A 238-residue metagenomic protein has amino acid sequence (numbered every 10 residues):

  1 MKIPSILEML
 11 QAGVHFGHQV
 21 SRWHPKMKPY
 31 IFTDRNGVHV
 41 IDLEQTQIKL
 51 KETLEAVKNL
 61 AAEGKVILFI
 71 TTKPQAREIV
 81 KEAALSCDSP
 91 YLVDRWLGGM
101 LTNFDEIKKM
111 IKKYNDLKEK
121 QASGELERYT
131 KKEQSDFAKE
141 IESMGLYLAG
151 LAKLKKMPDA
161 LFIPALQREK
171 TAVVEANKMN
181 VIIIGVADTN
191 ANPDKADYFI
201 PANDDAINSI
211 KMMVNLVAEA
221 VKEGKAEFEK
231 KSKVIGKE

Functional and structural regions predicted by a protein language model:
M1-K65, T72-Q121, K131-Q134, L154 (+1 more regions): N-terminal cationic and glycine-rich segments that engage phosphates or anionic surfaces
G13, F69, L161, M213: Residue-level signature of catalytic and energy-coupling elements of molecular machines, predominantly ATP/GTP-dependent
Q45, A196-N208: Short beta-strand elements at the ligand-binding edges of bilobed clamshell
K73-A76, W96-L101, Q167-K170, T189-P193 (+2 more regions): Conserved nucleotide-binding/hydrolysis micro-motifs of P-loop NTPases
N115-A160: Active-site rim loops that border cofactor/substrate pockets in soluble metabolic enzymes
Q167-I200: Nucleotide-binding motor/catalytic cores of P-loop/tubulin-like NTPases across gene-expression machines
I210-I235: A charged, well-structured terminal subsegment
